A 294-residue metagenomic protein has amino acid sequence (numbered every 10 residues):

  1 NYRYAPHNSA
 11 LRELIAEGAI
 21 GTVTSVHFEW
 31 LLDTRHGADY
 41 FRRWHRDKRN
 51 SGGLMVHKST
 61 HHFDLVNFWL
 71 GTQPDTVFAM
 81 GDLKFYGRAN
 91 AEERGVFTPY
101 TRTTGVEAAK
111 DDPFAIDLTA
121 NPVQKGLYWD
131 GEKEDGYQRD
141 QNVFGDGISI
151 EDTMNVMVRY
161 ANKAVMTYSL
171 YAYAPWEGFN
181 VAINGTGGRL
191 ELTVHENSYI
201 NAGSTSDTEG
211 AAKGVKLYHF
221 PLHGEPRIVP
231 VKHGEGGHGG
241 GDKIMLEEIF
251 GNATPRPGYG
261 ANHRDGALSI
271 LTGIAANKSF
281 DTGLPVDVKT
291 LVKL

Functional and structural regions predicted by a protein language model:
N1-Y2, Y173: Short, surface-exposed acidic/glycine-rich loop or hinge patches that mediate macromolecular interfaces
Y2-A5, H57, G147, G236-G240: Conserved phosphate-coordination/catalytic loops
Y2-Q141, I249, G283: Predominantly a Rossmann-like dinucleotide-binding segment in NAD(P)-dependent oxidoreductases
R12-L14, W30, Y40-F41, R46 (+8 more regions): Residue-level detector of functional hotspots within protein domains
N50-S51, T103, Q124, W129 (+6 more regions): Intrinsically disordered, low-complexity segments enriched in small/polar residues
M55-V56, F144-I148, Y171-A172: Short Gly/Pro-enriched turn/cap motifs at secondary-structure boundaries
I150-L294: C-terminal helical cap and adjacent loop that interface with cofactors, partners, or active-site loops
